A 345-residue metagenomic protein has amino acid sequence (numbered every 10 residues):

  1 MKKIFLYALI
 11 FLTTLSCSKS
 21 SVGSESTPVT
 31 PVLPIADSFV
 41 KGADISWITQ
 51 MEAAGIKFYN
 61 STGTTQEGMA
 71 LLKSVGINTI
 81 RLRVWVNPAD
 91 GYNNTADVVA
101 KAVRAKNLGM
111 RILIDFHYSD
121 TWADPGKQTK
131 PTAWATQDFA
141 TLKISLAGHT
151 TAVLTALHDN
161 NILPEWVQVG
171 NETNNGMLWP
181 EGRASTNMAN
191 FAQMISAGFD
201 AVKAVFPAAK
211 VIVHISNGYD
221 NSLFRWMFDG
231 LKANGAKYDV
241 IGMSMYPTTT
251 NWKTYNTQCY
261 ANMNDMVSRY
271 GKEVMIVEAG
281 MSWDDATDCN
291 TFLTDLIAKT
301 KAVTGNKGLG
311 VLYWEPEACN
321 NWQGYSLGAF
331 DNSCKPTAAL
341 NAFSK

Functional and structural regions predicted by a protein language model:
M1-F5, T14-P34: Bacterial Sec-dependent N-terminal signal peptides
V32-R111, H117-L146, A152, Q168: N-terminal substrate-binding region of glycoside hydrolase catalytic domains
L33-D37, E67-G76, A100-R111, T155-I162 (+4 more regions): Acidic (Asp/Glu)-rich catalytic clusters
V40-I45, I80-L82, I112-F116, E165-V169 (+4 more regions): Hydrophobic faces of well-ordered beta-strands that scaffold small-molecule active sites in alpha/beta enzyme cores
I45-I48, W85-N87, H117-T121, V169-N174 (+4 more regions): Active-site beta-loop-alpha junctions enriched in small/polar residues
A53-K57, D265-G271, D284-K345: Aromatic-rich peripheral "rim/lid" segments of glycoside hydrolase catalytic domains that contact and position glycan
N94-V99, V103, D124-G230, G235-Y238 (+3 more regions): Active-site cleft segment of glycoside hydrolase catalytic domains centered on the general acid/base Glu
